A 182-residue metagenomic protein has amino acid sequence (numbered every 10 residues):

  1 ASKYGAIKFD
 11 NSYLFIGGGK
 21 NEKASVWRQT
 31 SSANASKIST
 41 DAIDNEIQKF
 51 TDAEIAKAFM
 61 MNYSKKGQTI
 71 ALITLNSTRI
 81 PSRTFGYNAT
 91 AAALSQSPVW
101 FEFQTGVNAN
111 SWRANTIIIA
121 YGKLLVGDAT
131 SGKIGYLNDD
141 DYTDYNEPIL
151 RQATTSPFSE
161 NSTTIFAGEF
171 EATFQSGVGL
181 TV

Functional and structural regions predicted by a protein language model:
K3-S12, G19-V182: Beta-sheet repeat architectures centered on beta-propellers
